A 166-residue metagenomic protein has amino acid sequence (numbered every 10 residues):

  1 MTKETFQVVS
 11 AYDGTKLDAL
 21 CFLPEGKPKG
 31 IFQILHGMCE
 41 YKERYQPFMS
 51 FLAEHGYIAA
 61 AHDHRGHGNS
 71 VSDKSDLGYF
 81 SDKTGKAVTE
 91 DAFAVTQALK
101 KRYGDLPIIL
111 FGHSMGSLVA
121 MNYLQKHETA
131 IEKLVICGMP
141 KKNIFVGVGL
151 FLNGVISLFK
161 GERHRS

Functional and structural regions predicted by a protein language model:
M1-G26: N-terminal cap/lid segment of alpha/beta-hydrolase-fold proteins
H36-E40: Active-site glycine-rich loops that stabilize anionic/oxyanionic intermediates across multiple enzyme folds
R44, M49-S75: Conserved alpha/beta-hydrolase
F80-K100: Alpha/beta-hydrolase active-site loop
Y103-S114: Alpha/beta-hydrolase fold nucleophile elbow
G112-N122: Glycine-rich nucleophile elbow surrounding the catalytic serine of serine-hydrolase chemistry
A120-S166: Alpha/beta-hydrolase-fold enzymes
